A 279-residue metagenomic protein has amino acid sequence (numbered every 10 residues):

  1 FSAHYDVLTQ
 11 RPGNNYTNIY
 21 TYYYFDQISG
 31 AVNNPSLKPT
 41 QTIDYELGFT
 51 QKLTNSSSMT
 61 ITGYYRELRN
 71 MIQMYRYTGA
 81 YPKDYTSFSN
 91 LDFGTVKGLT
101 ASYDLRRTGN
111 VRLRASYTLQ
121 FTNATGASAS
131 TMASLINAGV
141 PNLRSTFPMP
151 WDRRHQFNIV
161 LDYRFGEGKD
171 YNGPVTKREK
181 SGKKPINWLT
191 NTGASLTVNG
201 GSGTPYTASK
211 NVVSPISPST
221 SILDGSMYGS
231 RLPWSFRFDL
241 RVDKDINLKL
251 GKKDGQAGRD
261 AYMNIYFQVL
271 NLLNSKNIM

Functional and structural regions predicted by a protein language model:
S2-P12, Y16, S36-S87, T95: Membrane-embedded beta-barrel scaffold of Gram-negative outer-membrane proteins
T9, G168-D170, T176-S219, L232-R237 (+1 more regions): C-terminal beta-signal and adjacent terminal beta-strands/loops of Gram-negative outer-membrane beta-barrel proteins
N14-Y20, Q27-I28, I72-G79, Q120 (+5 more regions): Outer-membrane beta-barrel translocator domains and adjoining extracellular loop/strand segments of Gram-negative
D26-N33, Y81-F88, V96-K97, A138-S145 (+1 more regions): Extracytoplasmic loops and strand-loop junctions of Gram-negative outer membrane beta-barrel proteins
N34-P39, S89-D92, P148-P150, G229-L232: Outer-membrane beta-barrel proteins
Q41-Y45, F93-K97, R153-F157, W234-F238 (+1 more regions): Residues that define the transmembrane beta-barrel architecture of outer-membrane proteins
Y64-E67, Y85-T204: Gram-negative outer-membrane beta-barrel transporters
